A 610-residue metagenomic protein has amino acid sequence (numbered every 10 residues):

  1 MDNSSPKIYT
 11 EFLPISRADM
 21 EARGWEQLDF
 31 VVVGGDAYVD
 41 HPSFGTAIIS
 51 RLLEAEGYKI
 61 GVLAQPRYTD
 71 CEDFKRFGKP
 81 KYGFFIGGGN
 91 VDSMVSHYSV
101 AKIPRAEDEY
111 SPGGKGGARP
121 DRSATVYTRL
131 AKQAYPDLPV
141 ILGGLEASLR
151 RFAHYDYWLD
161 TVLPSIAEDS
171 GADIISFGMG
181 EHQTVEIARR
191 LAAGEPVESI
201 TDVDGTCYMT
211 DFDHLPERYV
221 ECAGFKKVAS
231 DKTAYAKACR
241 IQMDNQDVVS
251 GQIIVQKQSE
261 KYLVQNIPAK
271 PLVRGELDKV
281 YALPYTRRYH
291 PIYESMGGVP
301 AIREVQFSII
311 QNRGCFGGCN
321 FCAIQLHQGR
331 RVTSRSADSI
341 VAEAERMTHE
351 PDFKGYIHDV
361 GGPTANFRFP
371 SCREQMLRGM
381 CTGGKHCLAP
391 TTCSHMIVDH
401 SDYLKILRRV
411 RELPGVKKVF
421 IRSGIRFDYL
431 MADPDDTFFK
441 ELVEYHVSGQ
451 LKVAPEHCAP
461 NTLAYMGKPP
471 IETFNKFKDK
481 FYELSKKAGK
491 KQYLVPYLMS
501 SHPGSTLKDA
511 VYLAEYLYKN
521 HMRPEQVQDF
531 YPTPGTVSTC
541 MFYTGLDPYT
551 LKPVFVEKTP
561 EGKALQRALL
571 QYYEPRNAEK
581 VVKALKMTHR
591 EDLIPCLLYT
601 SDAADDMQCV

Functional and structural regions predicted by a protein language model:
D2-Q27, A37, A236-S308: N-terminal [4Fe-4S]-dependent radical SAM core
V32, I48, R67-Y68, R346-V495 (+1 more regions): Conserved SAM/AdoMet-binding glycine-rich loop
V33-Y38, M296-A323, T348, Y356: N-terminal pre-triad scaffold of radical SAM enzymes
G45, A64-Q258, Q265-N266, F555: Glycine-rich beta-alpha loop elements in corrinoid/cobalamin-binding modules across cobalamin-dependent enzymes
D92-A101, L149-R151, E181-E186, T210-D213 (+6 more regions): Flexible glycine/acidic-rich beta-alpha junction loops that bind and position SAM and/or redox cofactors in anaerobic
D173, I340, V453, V527: Conserved, mostly hydrophobic/aromatic
Q328-F353: Conserved alpha-helical substructure of the radical SAM core
Y599-A604: Conserved small/polar residues in nucleotide/adenosyl-binding loops
